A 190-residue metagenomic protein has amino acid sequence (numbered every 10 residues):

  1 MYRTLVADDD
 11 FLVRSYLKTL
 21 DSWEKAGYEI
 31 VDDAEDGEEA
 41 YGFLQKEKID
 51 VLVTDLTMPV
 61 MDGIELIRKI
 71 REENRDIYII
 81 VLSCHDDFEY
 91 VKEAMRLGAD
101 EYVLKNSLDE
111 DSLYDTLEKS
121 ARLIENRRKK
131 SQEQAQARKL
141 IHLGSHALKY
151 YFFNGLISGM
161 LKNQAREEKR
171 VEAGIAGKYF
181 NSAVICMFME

Functional and structural regions predicted by a protein language model:
M1-Y2, F11, D33, K46 (+2 more regions): Short, aliphatic-rich N-terminal leader segments that are intrinsically disordered or form a weak/amphipathic helix
Y2-V13, L17-K18, L52: Conserved acidic segment of CheY-like receiver
Y16-W23, F43: Alpha-helical interaction/dimerization surfaces of two-component signaling modules
K25-I30: A generic structural motif
V31-E38: Conserved Asp/Asn-Gly motif in the active-site loop of CheY-like receiver
Y41-Q136: CheY-like receiver
A99-E101, S107-E190: Interdomain helical linkers/hinges and coiled-coil/dimerization scaffolds that transmit conformational signals
